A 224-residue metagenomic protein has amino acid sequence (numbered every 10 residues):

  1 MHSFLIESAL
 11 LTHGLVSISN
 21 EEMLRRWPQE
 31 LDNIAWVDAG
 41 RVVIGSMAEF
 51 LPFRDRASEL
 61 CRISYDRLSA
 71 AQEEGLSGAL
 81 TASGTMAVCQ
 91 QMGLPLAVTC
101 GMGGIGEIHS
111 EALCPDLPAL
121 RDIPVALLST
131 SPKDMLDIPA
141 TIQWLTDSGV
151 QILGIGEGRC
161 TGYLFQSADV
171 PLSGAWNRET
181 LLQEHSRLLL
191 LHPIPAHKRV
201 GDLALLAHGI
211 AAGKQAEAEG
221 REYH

Functional and structural regions predicted by a protein language model:
F4-I6, D32-D38, G78-A79, L96-G101 (+4 more regions): General beta-strand structural signal in soluble alpha/beta enzymes
F4-R56: N-terminal low-complexity or amphipathic/hydrophobic leaders
A9-T12, R62-G75, I123-S129: Short, basic, glycine/proline-bearing loop/turn elements
V43-G93: Ligand-binding beta-strand-loop-alpha-helix segment within the catalytic cores of soluble metabolic enzymes
T81-A82, I108-L120, V125-D147, G174-R178: Active-site glycine-rich loop that binds ribose-phosphate moieties when present
D137-A168: Glycine-rich, Lys/Arg-enriched anion-binding loops that position phosphate/diphosphate groups for phosphoryl
G162-E184: Anionic-ligand binding region
L181-S186, L190-H224: A C-terminal functional module that forms or caps the active site or interfaces directly with catalytic machinery
